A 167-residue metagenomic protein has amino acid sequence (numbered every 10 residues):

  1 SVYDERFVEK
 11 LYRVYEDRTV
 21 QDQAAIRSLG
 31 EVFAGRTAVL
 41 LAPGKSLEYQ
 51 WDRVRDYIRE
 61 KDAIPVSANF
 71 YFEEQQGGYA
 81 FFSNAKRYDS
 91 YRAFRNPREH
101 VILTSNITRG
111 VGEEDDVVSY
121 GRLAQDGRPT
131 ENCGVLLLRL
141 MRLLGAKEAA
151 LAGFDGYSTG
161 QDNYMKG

Functional and structural regions predicted by a protein language model:
S1-G167: Metal-ion/cofactor- or nucleotide/acyl-coenzyme-handling active-site neighborhoods
